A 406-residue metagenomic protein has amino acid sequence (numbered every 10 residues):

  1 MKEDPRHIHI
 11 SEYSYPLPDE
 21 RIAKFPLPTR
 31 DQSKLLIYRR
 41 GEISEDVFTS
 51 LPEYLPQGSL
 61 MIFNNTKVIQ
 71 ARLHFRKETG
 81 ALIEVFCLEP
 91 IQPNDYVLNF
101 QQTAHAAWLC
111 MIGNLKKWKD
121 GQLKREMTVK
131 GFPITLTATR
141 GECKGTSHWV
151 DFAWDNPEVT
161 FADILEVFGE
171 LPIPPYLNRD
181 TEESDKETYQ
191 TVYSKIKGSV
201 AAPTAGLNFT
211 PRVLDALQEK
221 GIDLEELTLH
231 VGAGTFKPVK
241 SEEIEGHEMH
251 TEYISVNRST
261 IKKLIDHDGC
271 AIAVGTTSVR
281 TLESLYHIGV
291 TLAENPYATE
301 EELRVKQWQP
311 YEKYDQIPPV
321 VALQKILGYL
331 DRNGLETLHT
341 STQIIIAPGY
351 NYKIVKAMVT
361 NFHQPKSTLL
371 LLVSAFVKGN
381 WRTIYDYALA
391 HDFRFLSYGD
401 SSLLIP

Functional and structural regions predicted by a protein language model:
M1-P406: Surface-exposed, charge/polar-rich loops and edge strands
